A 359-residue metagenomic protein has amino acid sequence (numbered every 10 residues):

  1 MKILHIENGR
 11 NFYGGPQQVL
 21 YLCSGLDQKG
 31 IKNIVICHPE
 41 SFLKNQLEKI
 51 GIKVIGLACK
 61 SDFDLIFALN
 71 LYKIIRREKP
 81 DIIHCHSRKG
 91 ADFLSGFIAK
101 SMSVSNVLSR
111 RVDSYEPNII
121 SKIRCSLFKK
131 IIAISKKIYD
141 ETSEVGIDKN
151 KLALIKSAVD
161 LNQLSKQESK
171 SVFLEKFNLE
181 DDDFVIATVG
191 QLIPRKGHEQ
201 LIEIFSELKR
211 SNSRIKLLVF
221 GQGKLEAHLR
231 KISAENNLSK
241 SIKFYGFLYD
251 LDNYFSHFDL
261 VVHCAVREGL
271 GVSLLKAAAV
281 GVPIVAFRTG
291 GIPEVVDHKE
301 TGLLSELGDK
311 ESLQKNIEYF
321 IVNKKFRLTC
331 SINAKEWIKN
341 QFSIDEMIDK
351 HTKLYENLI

Functional and structural regions predicted by a protein language model:
Y13-S24, F184, T188-R210, K224-K231 (+3 more regions): A conserved mid-protein helix/loop that constitutes part of the nucleotide-sugar donor-binding site
I36-C37, P283-A286, V296: Short hydrophobic beta-strand element within catalytic cores of glycosyltransferases and related nucleotide-activated
K100-S101, S105-K136, V145-I147: A conserved, positively charged/aromatic
K137, A158: Carbohydrate-associated surface elements
R230-G246: Nucleotide-activated donor-binding/catalytic signature segment of Leloir-type glycosyltransferases, i.e., the conserved
F247, V266: Aromatic "clamp/platform" in nucleotide-sugar-dependent glycosyltransferases that forms part of the donor/acceptor
H298-K299, L303-K310, Y319-K324: Conserved acidic donor-binding segment of nucleotide-sugar-dependent glycosyltransferases
S312, Y319, F326-Q341, M347-K353: A short, well-ordered alpha-helix in the C-terminal region of glycosyltransferases
